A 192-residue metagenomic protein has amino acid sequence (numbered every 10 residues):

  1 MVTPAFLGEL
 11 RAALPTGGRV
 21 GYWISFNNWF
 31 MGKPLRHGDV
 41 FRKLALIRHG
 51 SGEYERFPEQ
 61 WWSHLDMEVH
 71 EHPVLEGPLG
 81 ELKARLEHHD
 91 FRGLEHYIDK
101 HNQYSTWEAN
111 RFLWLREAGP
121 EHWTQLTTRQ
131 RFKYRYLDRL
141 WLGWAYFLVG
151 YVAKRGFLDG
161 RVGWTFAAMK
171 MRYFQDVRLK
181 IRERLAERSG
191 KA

Functional and structural regions predicted by a protein language model:
T3-R188: Catalytic-site signature of metal-activated, phosphate-bearing donor transferases, centered on the GT-A/GT-A-like
G190-A192: N-proximal low-complexity "stem/linker" segments adjacent to membrane-targeting elements
